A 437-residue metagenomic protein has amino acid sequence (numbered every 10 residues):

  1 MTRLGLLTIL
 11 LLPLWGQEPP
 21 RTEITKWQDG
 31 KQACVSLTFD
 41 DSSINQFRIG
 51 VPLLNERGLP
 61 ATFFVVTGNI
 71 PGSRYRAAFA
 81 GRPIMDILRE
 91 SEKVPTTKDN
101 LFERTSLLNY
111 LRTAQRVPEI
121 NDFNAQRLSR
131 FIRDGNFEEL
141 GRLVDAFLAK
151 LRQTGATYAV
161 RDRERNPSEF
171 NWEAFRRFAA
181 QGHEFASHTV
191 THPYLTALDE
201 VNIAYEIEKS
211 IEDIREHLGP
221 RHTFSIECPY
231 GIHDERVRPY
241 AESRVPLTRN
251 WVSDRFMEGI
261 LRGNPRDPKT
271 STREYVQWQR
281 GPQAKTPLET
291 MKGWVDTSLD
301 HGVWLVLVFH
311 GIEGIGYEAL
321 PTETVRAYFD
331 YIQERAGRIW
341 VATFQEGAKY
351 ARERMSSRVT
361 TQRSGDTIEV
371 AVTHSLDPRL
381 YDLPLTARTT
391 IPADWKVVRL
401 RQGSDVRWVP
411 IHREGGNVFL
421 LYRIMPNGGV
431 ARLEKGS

Functional and structural regions predicted by a protein language model:
M1-I9: Sec-dependent signal peptide recognition, specifically the positively charged N-region followed immediately by
T8-Q17: Hydrophobic h-region of N-terminal signal peptides that target proteins for export in Gram-negative bacteria
E18-S225, Y230-R273, Q283-V306, Y317-S437: Catalytic alpha-helical scaffold of carbohydrate-active enzymes acting on polysaccharides/glycoconjugates
F309: Short acidic, glycine-rich surface-loop motifs adjacent to enzyme active sites
E313-I315: Short acidic, S/G/P-rich loop/turn micro-motifs used as interaction or catalytic elements
